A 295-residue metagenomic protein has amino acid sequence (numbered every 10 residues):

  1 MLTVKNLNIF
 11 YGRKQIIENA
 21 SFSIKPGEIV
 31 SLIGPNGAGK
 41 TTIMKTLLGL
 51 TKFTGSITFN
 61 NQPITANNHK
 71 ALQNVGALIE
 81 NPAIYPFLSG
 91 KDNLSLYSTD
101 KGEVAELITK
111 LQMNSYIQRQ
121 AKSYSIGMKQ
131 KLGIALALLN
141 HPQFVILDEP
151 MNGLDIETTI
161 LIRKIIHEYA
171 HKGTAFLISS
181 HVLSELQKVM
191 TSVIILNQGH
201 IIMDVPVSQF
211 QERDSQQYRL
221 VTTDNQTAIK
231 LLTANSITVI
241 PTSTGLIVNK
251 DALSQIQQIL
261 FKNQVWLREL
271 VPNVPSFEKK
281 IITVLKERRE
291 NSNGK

Functional and structural regions predicted by a protein language model:
L2-V4, I17-E18, L72: Conserved structural motif at the start of ABC-family nucleotide-binding domains
G49, F53-A66, K70-A71: Conserved ABC transporter NBD signature motif
S95, G102-R119: Conserved ABC ATPase "signature" region
V145-E149: Catalytic Walker B motif of ABC-type/P-loop ATPase nucleotide-binding domains
R163-I247: ABC transporter nucleotide-binding domain
Q216-R288: Short, charged/small-residue-rich alpha-helical element at the C-terminal edge of ABC transporter nucleotide-binding
